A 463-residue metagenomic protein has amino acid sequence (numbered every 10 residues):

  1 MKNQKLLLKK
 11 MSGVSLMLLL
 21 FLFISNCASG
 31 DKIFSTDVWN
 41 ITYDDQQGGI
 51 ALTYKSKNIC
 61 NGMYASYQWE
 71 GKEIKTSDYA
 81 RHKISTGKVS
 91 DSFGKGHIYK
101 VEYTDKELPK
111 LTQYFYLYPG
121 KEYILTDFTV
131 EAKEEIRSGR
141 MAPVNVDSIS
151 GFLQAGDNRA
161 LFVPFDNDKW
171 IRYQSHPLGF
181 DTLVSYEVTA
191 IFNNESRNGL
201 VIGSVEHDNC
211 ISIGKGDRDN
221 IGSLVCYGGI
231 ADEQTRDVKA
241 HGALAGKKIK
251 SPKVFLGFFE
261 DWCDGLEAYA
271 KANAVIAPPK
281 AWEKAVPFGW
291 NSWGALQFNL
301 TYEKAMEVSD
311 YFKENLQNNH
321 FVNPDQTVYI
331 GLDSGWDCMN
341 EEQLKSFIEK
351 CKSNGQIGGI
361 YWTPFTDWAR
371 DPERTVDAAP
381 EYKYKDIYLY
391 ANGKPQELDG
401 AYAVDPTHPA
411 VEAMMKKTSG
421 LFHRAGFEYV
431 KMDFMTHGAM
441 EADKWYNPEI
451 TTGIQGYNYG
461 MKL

Functional and structural regions predicted by a protein language model:
N3-K5, I24, G246: Short, basic, low-complexity termini and linkers enriched in Ser/Thr/Gly/Pro that act as targeting/leader peptides
N3-L16: Bacterial N-terminal signal peptides that target proteins for export
L22-K32: Bacterial Sec-dependent signal peptides at the C-terminal "C-region" and cleavage site
D31-D105, Y114: Acidic-aromatic substrate-binding/catalytic surfaces of carbohydrate-active enzymes
S66-D78, G120-T126, S150-A155: Short, surface-exposed linear segments at secondary-structure transitions and domain or protein termini
H82-T86, H97, Y123, M415-G420: Mature, folded catalytic cores of secreted/periplasmic enzymes
F93-G96, D105-P109, P119, Y123-L125 (+2 more regions): Conserved structural scaffold segments of CAZyme catalytic domains across common CAZy folds
V322-L463: Aromatic- and carboxylate-enriched substrate-binding clefts and catalytic-loop regions of carbohydrate-active enzymes
